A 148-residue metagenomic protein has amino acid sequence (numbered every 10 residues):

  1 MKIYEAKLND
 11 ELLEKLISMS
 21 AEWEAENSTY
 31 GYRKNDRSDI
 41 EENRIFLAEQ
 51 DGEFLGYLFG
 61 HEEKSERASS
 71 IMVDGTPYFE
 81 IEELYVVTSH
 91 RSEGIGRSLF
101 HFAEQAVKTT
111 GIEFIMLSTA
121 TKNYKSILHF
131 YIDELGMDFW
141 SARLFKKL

Functional and structural regions predicted by a protein language model:
M1-L16: A short beta-loop-alpha structural element at the N-terminal edge of CoA-dependent acyl/N-acetyltransferase catalytic
E24-E49: Active-site rim helix/loop that mediates acceptor-substrate recognition in acyltransferases
L47, E53-E62, E80, Y85: Conserved beta-strand in the GNAT
L58-M72: A conserved beta-strand-loop-helix scaffold within acyl/acetyltransferase catalytic domains
M72-T88, A142: Conserved acetyl-CoA binding element of GNAT-fold acetyltransferases
V86, S92-Q105: Conserved acetyl-CoA-binding loop-helix of GNAT-fold acetyltransferases
R91, M116-I127, F145-L148: Conserved beta-strand-loop-alpha-helix junction that forms the acyl-donor binding cleft
R97, T109, E113, T121-S141: Conserved active-site alpha-helix within GNAT-family acetyltransferase domains
